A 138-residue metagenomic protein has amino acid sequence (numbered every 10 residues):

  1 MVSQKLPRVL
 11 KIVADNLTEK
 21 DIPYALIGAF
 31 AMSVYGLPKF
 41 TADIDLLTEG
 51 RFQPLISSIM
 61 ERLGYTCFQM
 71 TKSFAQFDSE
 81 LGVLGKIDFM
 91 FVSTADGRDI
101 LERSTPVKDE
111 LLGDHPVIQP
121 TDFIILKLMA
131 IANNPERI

Functional and structural regions predicted by a protein language model:
M1-I138: Compositionally biased terminal segments of proteins
